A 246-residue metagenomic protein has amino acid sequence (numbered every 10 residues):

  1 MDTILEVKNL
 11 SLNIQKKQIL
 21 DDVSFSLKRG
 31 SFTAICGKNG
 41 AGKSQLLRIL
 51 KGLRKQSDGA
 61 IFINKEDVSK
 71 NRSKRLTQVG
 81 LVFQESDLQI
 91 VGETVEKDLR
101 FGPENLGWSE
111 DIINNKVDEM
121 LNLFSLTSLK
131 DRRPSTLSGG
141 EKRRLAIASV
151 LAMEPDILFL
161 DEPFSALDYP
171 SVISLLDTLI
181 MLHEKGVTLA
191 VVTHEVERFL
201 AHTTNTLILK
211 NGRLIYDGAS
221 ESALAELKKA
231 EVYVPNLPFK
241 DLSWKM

Functional and structural regions predicted by a protein language model:
K51: Helix-to-loop junction immediately C-terminal to a conserved catalytic motif
G59-S69, R75: Conserved ABC transporter NBD signature motif
D111-L129: Conserved ABC ATPase "signature" region
R133-L137, E141: Conserved ABC ATPase signature
L158-D161: Catalytic Walker B motif of ABC-type/P-loop ATPase nucleotide-binding domains
T193-H194: H-loop/switch region of ABC-family ATPase nucleotide-binding domains
A225-M246: ABC ATPase nucleotide-binding domains
